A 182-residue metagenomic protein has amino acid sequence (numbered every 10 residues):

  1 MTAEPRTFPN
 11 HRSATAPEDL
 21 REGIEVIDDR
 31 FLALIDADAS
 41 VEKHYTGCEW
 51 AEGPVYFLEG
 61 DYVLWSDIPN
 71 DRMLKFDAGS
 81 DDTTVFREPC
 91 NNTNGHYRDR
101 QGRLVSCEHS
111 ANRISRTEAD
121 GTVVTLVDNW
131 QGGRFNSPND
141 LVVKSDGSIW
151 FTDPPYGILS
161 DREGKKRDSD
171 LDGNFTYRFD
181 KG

Functional and structural regions predicted by a protein language model:
M1-G182: Sequence-structural signature of mature extracellular/luminal beta-sheet repeat domains, prominently beta-propellers
